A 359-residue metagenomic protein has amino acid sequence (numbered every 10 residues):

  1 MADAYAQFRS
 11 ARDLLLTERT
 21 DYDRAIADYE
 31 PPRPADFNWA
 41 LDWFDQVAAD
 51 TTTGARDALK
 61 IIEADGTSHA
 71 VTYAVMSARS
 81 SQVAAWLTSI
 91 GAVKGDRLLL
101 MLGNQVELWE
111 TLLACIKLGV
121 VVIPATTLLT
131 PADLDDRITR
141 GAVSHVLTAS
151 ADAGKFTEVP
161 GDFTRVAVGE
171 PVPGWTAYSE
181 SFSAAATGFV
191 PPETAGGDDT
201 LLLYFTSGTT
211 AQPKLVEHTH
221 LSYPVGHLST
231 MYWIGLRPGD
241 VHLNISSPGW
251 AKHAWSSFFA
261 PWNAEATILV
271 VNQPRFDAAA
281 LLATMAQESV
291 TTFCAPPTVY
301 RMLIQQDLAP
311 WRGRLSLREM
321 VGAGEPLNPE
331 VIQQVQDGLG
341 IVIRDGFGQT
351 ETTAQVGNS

Functional and structural regions predicted by a protein language model:
G54-D57, P173, S183-F205, Q212 (+2 more regions): Conserved pre-ATP/AMP-binding loop-to-beta segment of ANL
A55-L113, T130-D135, H220-L221: Conserved AMP-binding/adenylate-forming core of the ANL superfamily
E63-G66, H145, A151-G197: ANL superfamily adenylate-forming
H69-A74, L201-V225: Conserved AMP-binding A3 loop
S77-A85, G197, V216-R237, I245 (+3 more regions): Conserved structural elements of the adenylate-forming
A142-H145, P160-P173, D240-L243, L269 (+2 more regions): Conserved helix-loop-beta element of the AMP-binding
P224-V241, P248-T291, Q306: Conserved AMP-binding/adenylation subdomain of ANL enzymes
N263, V290-C294, I304-S359: Gly/Ser/Thr-rich phosphate-binding loop
